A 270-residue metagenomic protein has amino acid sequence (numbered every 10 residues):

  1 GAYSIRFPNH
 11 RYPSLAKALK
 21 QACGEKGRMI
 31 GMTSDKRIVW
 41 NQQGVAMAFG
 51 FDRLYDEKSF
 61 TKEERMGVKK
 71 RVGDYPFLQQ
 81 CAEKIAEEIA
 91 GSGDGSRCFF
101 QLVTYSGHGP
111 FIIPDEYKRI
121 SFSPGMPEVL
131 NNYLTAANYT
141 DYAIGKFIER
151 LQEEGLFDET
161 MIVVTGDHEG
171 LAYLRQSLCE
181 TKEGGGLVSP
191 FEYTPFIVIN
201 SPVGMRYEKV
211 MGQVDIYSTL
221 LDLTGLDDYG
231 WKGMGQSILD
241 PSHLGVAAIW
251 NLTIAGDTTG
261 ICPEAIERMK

Functional and structural regions predicted by a protein language model:
G1-K270: Solvent-exposed soluble domains appended to multi-pass membrane proteins
